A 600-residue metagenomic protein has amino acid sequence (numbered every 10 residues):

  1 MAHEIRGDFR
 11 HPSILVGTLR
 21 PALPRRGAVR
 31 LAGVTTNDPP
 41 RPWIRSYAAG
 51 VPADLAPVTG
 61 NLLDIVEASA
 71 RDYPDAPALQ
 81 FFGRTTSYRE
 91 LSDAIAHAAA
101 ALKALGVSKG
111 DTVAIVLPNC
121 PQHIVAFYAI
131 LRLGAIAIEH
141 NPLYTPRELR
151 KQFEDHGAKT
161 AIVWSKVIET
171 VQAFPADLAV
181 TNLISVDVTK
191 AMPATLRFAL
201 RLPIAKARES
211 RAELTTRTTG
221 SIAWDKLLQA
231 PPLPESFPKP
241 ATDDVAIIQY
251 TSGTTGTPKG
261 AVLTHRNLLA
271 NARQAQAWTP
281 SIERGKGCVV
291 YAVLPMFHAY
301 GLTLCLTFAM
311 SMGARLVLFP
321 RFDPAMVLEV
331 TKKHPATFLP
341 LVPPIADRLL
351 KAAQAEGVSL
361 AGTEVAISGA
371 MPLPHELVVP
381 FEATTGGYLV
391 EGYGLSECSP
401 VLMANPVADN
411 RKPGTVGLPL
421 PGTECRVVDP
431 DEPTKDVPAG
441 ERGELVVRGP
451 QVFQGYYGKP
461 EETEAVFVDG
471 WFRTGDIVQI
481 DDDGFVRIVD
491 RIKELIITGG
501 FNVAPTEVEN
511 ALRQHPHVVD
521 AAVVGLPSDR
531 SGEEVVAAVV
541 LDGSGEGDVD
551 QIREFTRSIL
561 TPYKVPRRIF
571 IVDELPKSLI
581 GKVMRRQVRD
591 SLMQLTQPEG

Functional and structural regions predicted by a protein language model:
L19-V34, A104-L105, R132-K226, G543-G545: Structural core segment of the AMP-binding/adenylate-forming
A56-V58, D75-C120, I124-Y128, T145-R150 (+1 more regions): Conserved AMP-binding/adenylate-forming core of the ANL superfamily
L102-S108, P231-D243, I248-A292, M312-A314: Conserved adenylate-forming
Y144, K151, V163, G449 (+6 more regions): AMP-binding/adenylate-forming catalytic core of the ANL superfamily
L269-V289, F297-F338, K351-A353: Conserved AMP-binding/adenylation subdomain of ANL enzymes
K333-L341, L350-R411, E424, T434: Gly/Ser/Thr-rich phosphate-binding loop
Y393, R426-V446, I480-D483, G545-V549 (+1 more regions): Conserved beta-loop-beta connector loops within the AMP-binding
L418-G422, P433-A465, V503: Conserved ATP/PPi-binding loop(s) of AMP-dependent carboxylate-activating enzymes
